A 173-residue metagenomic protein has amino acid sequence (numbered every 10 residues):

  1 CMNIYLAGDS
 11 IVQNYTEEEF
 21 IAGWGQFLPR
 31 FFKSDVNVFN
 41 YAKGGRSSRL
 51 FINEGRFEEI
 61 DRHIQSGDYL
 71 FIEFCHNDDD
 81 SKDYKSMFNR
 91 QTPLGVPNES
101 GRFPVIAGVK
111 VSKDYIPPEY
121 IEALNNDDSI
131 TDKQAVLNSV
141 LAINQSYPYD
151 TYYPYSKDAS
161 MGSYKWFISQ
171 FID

Functional and structural regions predicted by a protein language model:
C1-K43, E58-L70, S86, R90-P93: Serine-esterase "nucleophile elbow" of acetyl-processing enzymes
S10-Q13, K43-R49, H76-S81: Solvent-exposed loop/turn segments at secondary-structure junctions within structured extracellular/periplasmic domains
T16, I52-N53, D83: Ubiquitous "structural anchor" signal
I21, L50-N53, Y164-K165: A conditional alpha-helix N-cap/helix-loop micro-motif detector
Y41-R46, Y155-A159: Short, basic, glycine/proline-bearing loop/turn elements
R56-D173: Alpha-helical cap/lid subdomain in secreted, periplasmic, or secretory-pathway luminal O-acyl-processing enzymes
